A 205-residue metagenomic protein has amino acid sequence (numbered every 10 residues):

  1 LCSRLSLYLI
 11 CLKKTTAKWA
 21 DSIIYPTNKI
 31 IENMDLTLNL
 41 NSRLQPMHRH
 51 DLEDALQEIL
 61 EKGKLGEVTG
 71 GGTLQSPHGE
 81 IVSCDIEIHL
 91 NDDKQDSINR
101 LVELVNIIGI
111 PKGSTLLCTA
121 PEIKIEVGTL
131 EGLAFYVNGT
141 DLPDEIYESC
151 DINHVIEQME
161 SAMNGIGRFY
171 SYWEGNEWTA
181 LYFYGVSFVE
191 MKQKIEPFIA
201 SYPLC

Functional and structural regions predicted by a protein language model:
Y8, S22-I30: Short, positively charged and aromatic/hydrophobic N-terminal segments
R43-G72, Y136-I166: Surface-exposed, low-hydrophobicity interaction/linker segments
Q45-D51, D93-R100, I146, V189-Q193: Short, conserved charged micro-motifs
L52-L56, S97-I107, K194-A200: Short amphipathic alpha-helices in soluble, non-transmembrane regions that often serve as interface/regulatory elements
K64-D96, G167-Q193: Short, intrinsically disordered low-complexity segments
V105-V155: Surface-exposed beta-loop interaction hotspot
